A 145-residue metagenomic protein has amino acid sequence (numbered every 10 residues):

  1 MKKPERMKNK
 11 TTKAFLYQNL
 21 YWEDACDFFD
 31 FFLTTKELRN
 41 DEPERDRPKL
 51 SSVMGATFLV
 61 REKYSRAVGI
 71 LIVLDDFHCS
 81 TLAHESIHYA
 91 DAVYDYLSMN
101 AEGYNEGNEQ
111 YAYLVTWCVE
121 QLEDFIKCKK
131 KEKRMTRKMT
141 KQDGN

Functional and structural regions predicted by a protein language model:
M1-V53: Non-catalytic terminal regions of proteins
T34-F77, A92-V93: Active-site scaffold of zinc-dependent metalloenzymes
S80-A92: Active-site recognition of the HExxH zinc-binding catalytic motif
A92-A101: Substrate-binding clefts and substrate-entry loops adjacent to catalytic sites of polymer-processing enzymes acting on
E102-E132: Post-HExxH zinc-binding segment in Zn-dependent metallohydrolases
